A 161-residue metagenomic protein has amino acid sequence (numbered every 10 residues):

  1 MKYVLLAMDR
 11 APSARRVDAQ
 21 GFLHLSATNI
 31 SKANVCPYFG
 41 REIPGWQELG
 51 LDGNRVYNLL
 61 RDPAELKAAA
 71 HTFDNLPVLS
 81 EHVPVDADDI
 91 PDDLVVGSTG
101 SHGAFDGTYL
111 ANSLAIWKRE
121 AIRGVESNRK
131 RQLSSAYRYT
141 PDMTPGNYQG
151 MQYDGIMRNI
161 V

Functional and structural regions predicted by a protein language model:
M1-H71: Polar/acidic, low-complexity leader/linker segments enriched in S/T/G and N/D
L5-A14, N29-I30, D89-H102, I160: A structural signal for short, hydrophobic beta-strand segments that form beta-sheets in beta-rich/all-beta domains
T28-I30, E81, A115, R138: Structured loops at beta-to-helix junctions and adjacent beta-edge loops in soluble globular domains
R41-G45, L49, D86-P91, N147-Y153: Acidic Ser/Thr/Pro-rich low-complexity disordered segments that often serve as glycosylated linkers/stalks around
L59-P63, H82, K118: Alpha-helix initiation/capping motif
D62, D74-L76, K130-Q132: Short, surface-exposed beta-edge/turn micro-motifs
A68-L114, E120-A121: A broadly used, surface-exposed interaction patch
S98-V161: Residue microenvironments linked to proteolytic maturation and disulfide-stabilized extracellular modules
